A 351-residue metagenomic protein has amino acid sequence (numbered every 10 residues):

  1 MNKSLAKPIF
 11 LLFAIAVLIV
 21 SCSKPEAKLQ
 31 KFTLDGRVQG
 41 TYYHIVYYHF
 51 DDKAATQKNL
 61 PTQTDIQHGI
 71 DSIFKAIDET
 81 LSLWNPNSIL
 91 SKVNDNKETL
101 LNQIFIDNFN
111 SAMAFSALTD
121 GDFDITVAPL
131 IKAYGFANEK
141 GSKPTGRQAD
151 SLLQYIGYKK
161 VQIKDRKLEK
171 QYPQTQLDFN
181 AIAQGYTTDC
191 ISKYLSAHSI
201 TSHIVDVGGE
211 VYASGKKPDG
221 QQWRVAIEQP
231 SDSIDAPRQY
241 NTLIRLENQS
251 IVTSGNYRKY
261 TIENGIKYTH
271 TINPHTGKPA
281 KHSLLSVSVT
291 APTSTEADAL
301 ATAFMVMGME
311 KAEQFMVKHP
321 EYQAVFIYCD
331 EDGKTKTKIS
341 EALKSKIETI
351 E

Functional and structural regions predicted by a protein language model:
N2-F10, A16-E351: Mature catalytic core of soluble alpha/beta enzymes
